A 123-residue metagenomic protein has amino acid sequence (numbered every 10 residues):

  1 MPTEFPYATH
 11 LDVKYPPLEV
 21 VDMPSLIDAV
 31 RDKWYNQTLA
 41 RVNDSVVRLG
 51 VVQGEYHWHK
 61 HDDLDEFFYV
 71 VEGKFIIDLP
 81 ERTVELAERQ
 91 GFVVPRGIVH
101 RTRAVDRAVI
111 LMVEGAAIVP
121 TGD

Functional and structural regions predicted by a protein language model:
M1-R48: A short, N-terminal "cap"/entry segment at the start of jelly-roll beta-barrel domains of the cupin/DSBH fold
D32-K33, V46-D62: Conserved short histidine dyad/triad with adjacent acidic residue
N43, D78-R82, V105: Short strand-coil-strand connectors
N43, V71-E72, A87-E88, D106 (+1 more regions): A cytosolic small-molecule/anion-sensing beta-strand core signal
V51-Q53, H61-D78, V113: Short, conserved beta-strand element in jelly-roll/cupin
P80-R96: Short acidic-glycine-tyrosine-enriched beta hairpin
R96-D123: Ligand-binding loop in jelly-roll beta-barrel domains
